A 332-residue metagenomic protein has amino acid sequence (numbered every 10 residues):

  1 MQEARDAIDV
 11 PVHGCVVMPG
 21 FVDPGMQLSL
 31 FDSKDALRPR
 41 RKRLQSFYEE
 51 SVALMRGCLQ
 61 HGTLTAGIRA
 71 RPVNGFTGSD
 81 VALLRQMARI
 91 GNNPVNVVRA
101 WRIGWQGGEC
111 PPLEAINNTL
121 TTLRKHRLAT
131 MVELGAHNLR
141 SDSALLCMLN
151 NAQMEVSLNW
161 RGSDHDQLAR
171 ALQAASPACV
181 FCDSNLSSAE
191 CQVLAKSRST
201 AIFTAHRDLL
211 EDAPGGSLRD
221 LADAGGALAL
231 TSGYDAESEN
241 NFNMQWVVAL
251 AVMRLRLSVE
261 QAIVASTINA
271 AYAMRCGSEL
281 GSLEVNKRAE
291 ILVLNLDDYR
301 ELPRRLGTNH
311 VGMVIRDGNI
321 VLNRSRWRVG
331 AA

Functional and structural regions predicted by a protein language model:
Q2-K34: Replace "His-x-His-based motif
G14, G25, G62, R69 (+8 more regions): Divalent metal-coordination and catalytic microenvironments
R38-V52, R56, A66-A169, A174: Metal-coordinating catalytic core of metallo-dependent amide/deamination hydrolases
T77, C110, R140-A144, D164-A174 (+3 more regions): Histidine/acidic-residue-rich catalytic or RNA/ligand-binding cores of hydrolases and nuclease-related proteins
L128-A129, M148-E155, L172-C179, V193-I202 (+1 more regions): Glycine-enriched alpha-helix->loop->beta-strand junction motifs that scaffold or abut catalytic
M131-N138, E155-G162, P177-S188, I202-L210: Catalytic beta/alpha-barrel core
Q153, L218-L296: His/Asp/Glu-enriched, well-ordered alpha-helical/loop segment that forms or immediately abuts the divalent-metal
I268, V285-A332: C-terminal cap of metal-dependent C-N hydrolases
